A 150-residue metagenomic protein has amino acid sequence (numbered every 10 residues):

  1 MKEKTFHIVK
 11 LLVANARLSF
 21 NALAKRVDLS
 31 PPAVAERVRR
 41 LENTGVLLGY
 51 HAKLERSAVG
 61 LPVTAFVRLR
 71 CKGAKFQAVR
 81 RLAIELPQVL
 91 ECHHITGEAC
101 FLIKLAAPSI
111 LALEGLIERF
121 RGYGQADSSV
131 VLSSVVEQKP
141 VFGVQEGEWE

Functional and structural regions predicted by a protein language model:
M1-E150: A compositional/biophysical signature of low hydrophobicity enriched in polar/charged and small residues
